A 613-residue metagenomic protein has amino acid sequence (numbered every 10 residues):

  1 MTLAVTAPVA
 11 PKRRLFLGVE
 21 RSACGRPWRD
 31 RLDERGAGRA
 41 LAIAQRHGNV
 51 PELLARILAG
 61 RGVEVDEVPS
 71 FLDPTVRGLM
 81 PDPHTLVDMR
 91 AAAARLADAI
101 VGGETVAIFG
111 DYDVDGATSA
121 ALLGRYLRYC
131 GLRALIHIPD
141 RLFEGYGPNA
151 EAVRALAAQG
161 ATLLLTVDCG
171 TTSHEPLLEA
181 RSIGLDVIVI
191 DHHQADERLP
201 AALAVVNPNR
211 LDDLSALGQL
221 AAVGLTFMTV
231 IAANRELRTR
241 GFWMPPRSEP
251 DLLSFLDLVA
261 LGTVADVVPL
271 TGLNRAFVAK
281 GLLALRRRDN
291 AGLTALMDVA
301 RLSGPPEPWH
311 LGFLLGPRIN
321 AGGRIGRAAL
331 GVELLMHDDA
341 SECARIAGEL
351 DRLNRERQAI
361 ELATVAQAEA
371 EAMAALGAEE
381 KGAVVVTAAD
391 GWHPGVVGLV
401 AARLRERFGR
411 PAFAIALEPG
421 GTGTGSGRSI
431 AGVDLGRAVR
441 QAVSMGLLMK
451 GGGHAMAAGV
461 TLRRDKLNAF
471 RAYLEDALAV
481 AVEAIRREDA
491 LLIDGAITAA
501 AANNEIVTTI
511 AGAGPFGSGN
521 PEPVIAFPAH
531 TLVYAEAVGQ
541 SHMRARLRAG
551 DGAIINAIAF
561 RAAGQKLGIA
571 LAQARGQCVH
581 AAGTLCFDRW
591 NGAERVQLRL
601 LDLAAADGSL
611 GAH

Functional and structural regions predicted by a protein language model:
T2-G102, L261, L315-L353: Cofactor-/ligand-binding subdomain signature composed of acidic, glycine-rich, tryptophan-containing flexible loops
T2-V9, L17-E20, L123, R128 (+7 more regions): Acidic, two-metal ion nucleic-acid-processing modules in DNA metabolism proteins
L58, D111-D113, L165, D191 (+7 more regions): Divalent metal-coordination and catalytic microenvironments
V87-P200, V205-P208, A363-Q367, E371 (+1 more regions): N-terminal small/polar loop signature for handling phosphorylated ligands or for N-terminal nucleophile
A158-L163, C169, H174-G322, A328-L334 (+2 more regions): Functional cores that coordinate and move charged inorganic groups
A374-A402: Flexible, glycine/threonine-enriched loop-and-boundary segments that flank and lead into catalytic domains of large
F413-S429: Short glycine-cluster motifs
